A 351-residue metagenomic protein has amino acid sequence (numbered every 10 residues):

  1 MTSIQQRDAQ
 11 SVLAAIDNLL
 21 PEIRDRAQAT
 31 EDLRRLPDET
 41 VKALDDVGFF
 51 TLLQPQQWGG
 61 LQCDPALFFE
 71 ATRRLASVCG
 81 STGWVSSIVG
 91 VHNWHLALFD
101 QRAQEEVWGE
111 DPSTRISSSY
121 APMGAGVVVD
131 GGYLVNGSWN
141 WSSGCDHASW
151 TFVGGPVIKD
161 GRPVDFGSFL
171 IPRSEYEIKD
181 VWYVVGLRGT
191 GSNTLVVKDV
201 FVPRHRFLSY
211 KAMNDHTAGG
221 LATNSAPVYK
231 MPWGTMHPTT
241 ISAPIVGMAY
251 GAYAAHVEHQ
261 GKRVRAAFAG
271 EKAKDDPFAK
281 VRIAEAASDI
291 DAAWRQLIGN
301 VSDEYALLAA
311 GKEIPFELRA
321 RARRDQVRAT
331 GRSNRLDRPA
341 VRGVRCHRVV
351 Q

Functional and structural regions predicted by a protein language model:
M1-N18: Basic/polar N-terminal segments that are highly enriched at the extreme N-terminus, encompassing both cleavable
A15-N18, M248, A255, E285 (+4 more regions): Charged, amphipathic alpha-helical oligomerization/scaffolding segments
L36-D46, F50-A148, R162: Glycine-rich flavin
S138-Y176, D180-V181: DPxDG-like acidic metal-binding loop motif
S192-I290: Glycine-rich beta->alpha junctions and the first turn(s) of the following alpha-helix
G299-I314, R342-Q351: Long amphipathic alpha-helical coiled-coil segments
E313-V327: Outer-membrane beta-barrel pore domains
R323-Q351: Alpha-helix capping/hinge segments and adjacent helical runs
